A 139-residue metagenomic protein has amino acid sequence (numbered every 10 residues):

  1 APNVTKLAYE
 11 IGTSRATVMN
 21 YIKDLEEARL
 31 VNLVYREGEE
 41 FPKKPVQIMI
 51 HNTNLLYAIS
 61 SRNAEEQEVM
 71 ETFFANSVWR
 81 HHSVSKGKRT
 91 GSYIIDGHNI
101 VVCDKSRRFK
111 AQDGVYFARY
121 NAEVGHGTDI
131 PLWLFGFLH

Functional and structural regions predicted by a protein language model:
A1-T90: Accessory nucleic acid-recognition modules appended to NTPase machines
G12, W79-H82, I95-H98, F109-Y116: Short glycine/proline-enriched coil/turn segments at helix->beta-strand junctions
H51, I100, A118: Active-site flanking residues adjacent to catalytic metal/cofactor-binding acidic residues
F74, V78, G91-S106: Conserved catalytic cores of phosphodiester-cleaving nucleases, focusing on short active-site segments
G87-T90, C103-H139: Catalytic cores of nucleic-acid endonucleases
